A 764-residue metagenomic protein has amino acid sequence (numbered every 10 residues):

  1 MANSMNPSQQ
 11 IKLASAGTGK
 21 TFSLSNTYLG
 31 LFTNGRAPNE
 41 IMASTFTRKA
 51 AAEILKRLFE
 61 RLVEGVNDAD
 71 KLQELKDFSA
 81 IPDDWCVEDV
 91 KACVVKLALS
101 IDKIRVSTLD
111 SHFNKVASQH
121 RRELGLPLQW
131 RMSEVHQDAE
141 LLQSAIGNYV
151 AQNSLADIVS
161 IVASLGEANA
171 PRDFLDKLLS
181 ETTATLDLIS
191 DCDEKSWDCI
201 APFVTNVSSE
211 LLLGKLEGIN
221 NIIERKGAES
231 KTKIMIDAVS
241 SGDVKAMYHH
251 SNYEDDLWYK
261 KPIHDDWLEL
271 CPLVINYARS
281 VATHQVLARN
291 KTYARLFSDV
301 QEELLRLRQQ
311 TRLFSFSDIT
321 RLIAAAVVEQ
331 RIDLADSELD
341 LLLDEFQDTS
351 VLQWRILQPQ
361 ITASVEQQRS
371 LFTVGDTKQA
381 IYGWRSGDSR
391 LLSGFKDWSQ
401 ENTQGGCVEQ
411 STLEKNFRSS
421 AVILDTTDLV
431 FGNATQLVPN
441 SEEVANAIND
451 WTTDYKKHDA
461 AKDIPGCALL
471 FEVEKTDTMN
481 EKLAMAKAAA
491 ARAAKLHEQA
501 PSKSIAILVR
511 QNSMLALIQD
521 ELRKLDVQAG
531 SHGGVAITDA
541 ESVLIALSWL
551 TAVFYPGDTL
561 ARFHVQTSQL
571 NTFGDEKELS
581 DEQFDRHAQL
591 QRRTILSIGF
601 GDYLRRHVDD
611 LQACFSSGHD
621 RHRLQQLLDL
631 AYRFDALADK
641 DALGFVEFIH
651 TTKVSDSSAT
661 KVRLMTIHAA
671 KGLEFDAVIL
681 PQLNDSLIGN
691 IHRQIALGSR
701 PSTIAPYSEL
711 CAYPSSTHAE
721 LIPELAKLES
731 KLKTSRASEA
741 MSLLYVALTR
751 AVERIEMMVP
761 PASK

Functional and structural regions predicted by a protein language model:
M1-K56, E60, H136, E140 (+10 more regions): Conserved motor-region signature of P-loop NTPase helicases/translocases
A2-P7, K12, T45, L62-A238: Conserved ATP-dependent motor core of P-loop NTPases, especially the RecA-like helicase ATPase domain
L24, D83-W85, V116-R121, C271-I275 (+4 more regions): Active-site-adjacent bridging/hinge elements
E40, A170-L313, S686, A762-K764: Conserved ATP-driven helicase/translocase motor core recognized via long, highly charged RecA-like/P-loop NTPase domain
V106-F113, D138-L142, L211-N220, K231-T232 (+4 more regions): Conserved helicase/translocase P-loop NTPase motor core
A540, L544-F584, C711-S716: Metal-dependent DNA phosphodiester-chemistry modules and their immediately adjacent helices/loops in DNA-processing
S580, D656-V662, S715-K764: C-terminal accessory regions
N690-K731: Conserved catalytic motifs of ABC-family nucleotide-binding domains
